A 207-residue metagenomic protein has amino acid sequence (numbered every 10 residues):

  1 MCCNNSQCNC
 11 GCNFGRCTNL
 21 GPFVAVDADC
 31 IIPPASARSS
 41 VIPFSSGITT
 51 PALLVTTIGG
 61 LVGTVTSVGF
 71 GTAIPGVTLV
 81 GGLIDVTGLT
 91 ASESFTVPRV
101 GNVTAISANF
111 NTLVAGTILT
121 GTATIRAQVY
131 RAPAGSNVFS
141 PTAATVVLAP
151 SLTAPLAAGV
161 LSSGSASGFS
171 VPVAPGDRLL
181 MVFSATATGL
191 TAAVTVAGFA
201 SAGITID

Functional and structural regions predicted by a protein language model:
C2-V41: N-terminal low-complexity, intrinsically disordered "leader/linker" segments enriched in small/polar and basic residues
A25-D207: Extracellular jelly-roll beta-sandwich "head" domains, especially the C-terminal globular C1q domain
